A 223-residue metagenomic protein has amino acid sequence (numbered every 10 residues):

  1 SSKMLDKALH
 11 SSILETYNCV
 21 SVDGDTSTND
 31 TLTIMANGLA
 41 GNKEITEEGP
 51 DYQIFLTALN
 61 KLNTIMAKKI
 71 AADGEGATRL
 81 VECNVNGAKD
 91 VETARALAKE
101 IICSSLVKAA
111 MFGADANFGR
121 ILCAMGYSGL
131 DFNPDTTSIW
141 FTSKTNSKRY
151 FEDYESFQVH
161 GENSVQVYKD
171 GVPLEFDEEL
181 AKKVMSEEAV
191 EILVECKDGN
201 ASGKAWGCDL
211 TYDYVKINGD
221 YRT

Functional and structural regions predicted by a protein language model:
S1-T223: A structural signal for small-residue-enriched, beta-sheet-centric alpha/beta enzyme cores and oligomeric scaffold folds
